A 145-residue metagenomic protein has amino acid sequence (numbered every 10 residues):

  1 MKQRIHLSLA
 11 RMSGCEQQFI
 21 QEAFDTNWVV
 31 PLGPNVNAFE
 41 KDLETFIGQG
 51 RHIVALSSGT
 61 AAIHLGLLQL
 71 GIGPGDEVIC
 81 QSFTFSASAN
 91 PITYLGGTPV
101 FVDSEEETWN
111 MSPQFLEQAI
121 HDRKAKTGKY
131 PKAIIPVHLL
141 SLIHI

Functional and structural regions predicted by a protein language model:
M1-V30: N-terminal "arm"/small-domain region of PLP-dependent enzymes with the aminotransferase-like
Q18-D25, P34-T45, Q114-A125: Replace "anionic and nucleotidyl ligands
L32-E77, P91-T93, F101: Phosphate-binding glycine-rich loop
L56, T60, S86, N110-P113 (+1 more regions): Glycine-rich phosphate-binding loop at the start of an alpha helix
G66-Q118: Conserved PLP-anchoring active-site segment centered on the Schiff-base-forming lysine
E107-I143: Active-site phosphate-binding strand-loop segment of PLP-dependent enzymes
